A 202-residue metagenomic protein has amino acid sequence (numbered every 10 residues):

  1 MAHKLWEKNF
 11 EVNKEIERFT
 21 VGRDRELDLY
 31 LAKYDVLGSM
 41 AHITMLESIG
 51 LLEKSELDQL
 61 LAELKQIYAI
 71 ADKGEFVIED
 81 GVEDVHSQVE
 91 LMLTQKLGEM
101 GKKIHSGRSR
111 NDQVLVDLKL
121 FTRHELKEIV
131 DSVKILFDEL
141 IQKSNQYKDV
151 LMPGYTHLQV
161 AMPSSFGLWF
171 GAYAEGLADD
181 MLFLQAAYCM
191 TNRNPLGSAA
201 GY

Functional and structural regions predicted by a protein language model:
M1-Y202: A helix-coil-helix interface module used to build multimeric assemblies and to scaffold catalytic/cofactor sites
